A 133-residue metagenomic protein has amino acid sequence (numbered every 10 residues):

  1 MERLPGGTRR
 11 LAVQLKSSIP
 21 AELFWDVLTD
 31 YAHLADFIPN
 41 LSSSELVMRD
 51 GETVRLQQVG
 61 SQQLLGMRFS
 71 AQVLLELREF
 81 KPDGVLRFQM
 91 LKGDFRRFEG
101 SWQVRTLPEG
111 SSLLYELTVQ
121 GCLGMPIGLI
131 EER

Functional and structural regions predicted by a protein language model:
M1-T53: Hydrophobic ligand-binding cavity/cleft-lining segments
L4, K16, E45-K92: Glycine-rich portal/gate segments that line the openings of hydrophobic small-molecule binding cavities
R10-A12, R68-L74, R96-S101: Short, surface-exposed coil-to-beta transition loops
I19-P20, F80-P82, L107-P108: Short loop segments at secondary-structure junctions
L23-W25, L56, G66-R68, F98 (+1 more regions): Short acidic, gly/pro-rich beta-turn/loop elements at beta-sheet edges and active-site/ligand-binding grooves
L28-T29, I38-N40, D50, Q58-G60 (+3 more regions): A mature extracytoplasmic/lumenal domain signature
Q89-R133: Beta-strand/loop substructures that line and gate deep hydrophobic ligand-binding cavities in soluble
